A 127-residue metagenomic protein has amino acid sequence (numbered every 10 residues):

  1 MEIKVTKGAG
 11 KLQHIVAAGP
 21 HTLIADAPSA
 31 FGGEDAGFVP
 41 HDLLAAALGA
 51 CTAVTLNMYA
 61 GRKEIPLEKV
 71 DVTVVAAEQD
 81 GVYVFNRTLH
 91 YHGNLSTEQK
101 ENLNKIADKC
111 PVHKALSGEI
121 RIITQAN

Functional and structural regions predicted by a protein language model:
M1-A46, V54-N127: Extended beta-strand/beta-hairpin segments
